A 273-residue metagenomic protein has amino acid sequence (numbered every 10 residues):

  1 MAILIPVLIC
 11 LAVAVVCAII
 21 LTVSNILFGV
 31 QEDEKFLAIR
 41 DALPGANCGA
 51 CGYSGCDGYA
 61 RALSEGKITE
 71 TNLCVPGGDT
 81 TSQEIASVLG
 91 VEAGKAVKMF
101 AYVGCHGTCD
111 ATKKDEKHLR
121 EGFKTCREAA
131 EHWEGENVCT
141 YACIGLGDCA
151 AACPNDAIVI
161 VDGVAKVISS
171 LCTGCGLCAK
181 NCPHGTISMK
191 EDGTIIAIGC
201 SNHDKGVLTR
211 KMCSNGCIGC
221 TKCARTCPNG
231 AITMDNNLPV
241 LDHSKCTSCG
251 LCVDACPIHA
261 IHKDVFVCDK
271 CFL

Functional and structural regions predicted by a protein language model:
A2-T226, G230, A255, H259-H262 (+1 more regions): Ferredoxin-type iron-sulfur electron-transfer modules and their immediate structural context
A165, L238-P239: Hydrophobic residues embedded in beta-strands of well-ordered beta-sheets
